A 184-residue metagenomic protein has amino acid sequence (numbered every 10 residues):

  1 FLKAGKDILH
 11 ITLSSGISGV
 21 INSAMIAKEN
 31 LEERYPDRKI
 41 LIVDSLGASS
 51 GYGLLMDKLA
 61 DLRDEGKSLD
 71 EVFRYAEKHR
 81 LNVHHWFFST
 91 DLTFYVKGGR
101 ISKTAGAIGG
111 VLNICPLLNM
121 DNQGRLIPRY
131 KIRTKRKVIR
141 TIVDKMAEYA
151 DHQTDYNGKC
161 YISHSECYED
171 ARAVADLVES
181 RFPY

Functional and structural regions predicted by a protein language model:
F1-I21: N-terminal glycine-rich phosphate/adenylate-binding segment common to multiple enzyme folds
G16-V20, A24-E29, Y35-L41, G47-D57 (+1 more regions): Mixed-charge interfacial surface used for oligomerization/domain docking and macromolecular partner engagement
